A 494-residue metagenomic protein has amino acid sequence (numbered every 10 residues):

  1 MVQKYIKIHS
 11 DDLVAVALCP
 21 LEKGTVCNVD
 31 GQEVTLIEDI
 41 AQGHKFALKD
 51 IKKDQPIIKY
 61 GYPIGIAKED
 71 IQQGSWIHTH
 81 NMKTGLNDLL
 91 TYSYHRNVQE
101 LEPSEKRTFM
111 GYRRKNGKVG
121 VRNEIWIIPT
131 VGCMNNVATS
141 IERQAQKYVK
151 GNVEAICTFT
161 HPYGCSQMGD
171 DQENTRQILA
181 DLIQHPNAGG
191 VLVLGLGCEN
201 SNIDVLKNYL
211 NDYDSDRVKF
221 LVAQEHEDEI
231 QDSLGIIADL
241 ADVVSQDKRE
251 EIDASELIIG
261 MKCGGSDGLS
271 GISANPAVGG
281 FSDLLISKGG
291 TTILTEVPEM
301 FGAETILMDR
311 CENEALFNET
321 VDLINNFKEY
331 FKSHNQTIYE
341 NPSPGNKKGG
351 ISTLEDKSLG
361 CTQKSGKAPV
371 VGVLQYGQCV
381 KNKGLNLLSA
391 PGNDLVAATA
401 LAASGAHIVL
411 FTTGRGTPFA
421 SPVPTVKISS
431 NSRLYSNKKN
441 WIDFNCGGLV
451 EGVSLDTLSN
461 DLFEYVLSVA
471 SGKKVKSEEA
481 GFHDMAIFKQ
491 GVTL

Functional and structural regions predicted by a protein language model:
M1-I408, R415-P418, V423-L494: Metallocofactor- and cofactor-centric catalytic cores in central/energy metabolism, strongly enriched
